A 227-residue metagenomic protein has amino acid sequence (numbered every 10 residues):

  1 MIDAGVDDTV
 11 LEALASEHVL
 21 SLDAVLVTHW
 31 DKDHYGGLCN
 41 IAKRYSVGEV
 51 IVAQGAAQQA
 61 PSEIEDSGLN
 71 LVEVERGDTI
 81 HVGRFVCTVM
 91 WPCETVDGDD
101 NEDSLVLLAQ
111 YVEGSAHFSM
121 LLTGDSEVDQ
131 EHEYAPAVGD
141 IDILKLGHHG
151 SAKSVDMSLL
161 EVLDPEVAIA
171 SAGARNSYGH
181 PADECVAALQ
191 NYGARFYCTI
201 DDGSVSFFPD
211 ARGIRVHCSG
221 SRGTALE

Functional and structural regions predicted by a protein language model:
M1-E227: Non-globular, low-confidence helical/coil segments that flank catalytic cores
